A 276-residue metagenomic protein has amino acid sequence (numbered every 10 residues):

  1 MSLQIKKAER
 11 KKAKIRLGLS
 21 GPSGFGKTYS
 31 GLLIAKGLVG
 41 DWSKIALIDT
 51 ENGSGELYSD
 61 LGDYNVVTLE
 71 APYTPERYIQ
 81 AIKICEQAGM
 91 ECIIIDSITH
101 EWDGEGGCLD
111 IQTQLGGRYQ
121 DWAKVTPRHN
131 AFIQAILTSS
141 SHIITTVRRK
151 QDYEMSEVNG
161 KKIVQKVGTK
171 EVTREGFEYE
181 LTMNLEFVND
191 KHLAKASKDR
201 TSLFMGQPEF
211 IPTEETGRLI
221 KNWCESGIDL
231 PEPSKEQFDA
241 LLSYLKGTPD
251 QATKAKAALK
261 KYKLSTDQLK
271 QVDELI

Functional and structural regions predicted by a protein language model:
M1-G21, F25-K27, G31, K36 (+6 more regions): Interfaces that engage single-stranded nucleic acids at replication/repair/recombination sites
R16-G18, K44, E91-I94, H142-I144: Residue-level preference for the first positions of well-ordered beta-strands
P22, N130-G217: Phosphate-binding/switch region of NTP-binding enzymes
T28, A71-I79, C92, G116-T138 (+1 more regions): Amphipathic alpha-helical transducer elements in NTP-driven molecular machines
L32-G40, Y78-D96, A131-A135: Short amphipathic alpha-helices and their capping/turn segments at secondary-structure boundaries
D49-E51, S97-I98, T145-K150: A short beta-strand-to-loop transition that corresponds to the Sensor-1 phosphate-sensing loop of AAA+ P-loop ATPases
G55-Y58, E101-L109, D152-V158, H192-A196: Switch/connector loops and helix/strand junctions flanking conserved nucleotide-binding motifs in nucleotide-processing
I95-P127: Conserved P-loop NTPase nucleotide-binding/switch module
